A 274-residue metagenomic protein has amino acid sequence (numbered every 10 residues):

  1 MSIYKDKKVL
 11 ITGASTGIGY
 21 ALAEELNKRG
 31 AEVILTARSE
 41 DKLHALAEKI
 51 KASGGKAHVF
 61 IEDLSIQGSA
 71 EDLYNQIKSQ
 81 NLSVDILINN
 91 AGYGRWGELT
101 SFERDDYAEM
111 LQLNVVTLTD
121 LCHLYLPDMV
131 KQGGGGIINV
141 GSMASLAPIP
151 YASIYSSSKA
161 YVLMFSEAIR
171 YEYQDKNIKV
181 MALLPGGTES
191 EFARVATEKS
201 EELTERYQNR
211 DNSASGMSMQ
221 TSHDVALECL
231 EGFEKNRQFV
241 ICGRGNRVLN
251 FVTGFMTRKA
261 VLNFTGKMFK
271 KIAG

Functional and structural regions predicted by a protein language model:
K8, S15-G17: Conserved glycine-rich cofactor-binding loop
R29-L46: Conserved glycine-rich Rossmann-like NAD(P)H-binding loop of the short-chain dehydrogenase/reductase
E98-L99, E103-E109: Substrate-binding pocket helix/loop in short-chain dehydrogenase/reductase
C122, S158: Active-site helix of classical SDR
S142: Residue(s) in the substrate-gating loop at a strand-loop-helix junction that position the organic substrate next
A147, A168-K179: Active-site-adjacent segment of SDR/Rossmann-fold oxidoreductases
Q174-R244: SDR active-site lid
